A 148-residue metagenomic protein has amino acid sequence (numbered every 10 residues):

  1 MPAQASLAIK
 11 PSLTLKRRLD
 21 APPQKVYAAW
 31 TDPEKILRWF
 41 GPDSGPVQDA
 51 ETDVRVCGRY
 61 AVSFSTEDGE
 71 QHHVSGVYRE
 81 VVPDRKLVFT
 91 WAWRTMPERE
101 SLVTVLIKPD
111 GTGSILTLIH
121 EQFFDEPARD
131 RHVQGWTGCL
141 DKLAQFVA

Functional and structural regions predicted by a protein language model:
M1-G45: Hydrophobic ligand-binding cavity/cleft-lining segments
I9, L13, H72, S101: Exposed loop/turn and edge beta-strand positions of beta-sandwich/beta-sheet ligand-binding modules
T14-L15, E34-Q71: Short beta-edge strand/loop motif at the mouth of beta-sheet-based domains
R17, A50-T52, V74-E80, W91 (+1 more regions): Hydrophobic/aromatic beta-strand elements that line small-molecule binding cavities or substrate pockets in beta-rich
P23-Q24, R55, R79-R85, L106-I115: A short, structured loop/turn motif at beta-sheet edges
V26, I36, Y60-V62, Y78 (+4 more regions): Hydrophobic pocket/interface hotspot
V88-G138: Beta-strand/loop substructures that line and gate deep hydrophobic ligand-binding cavities in soluble
L140-A148: Short amphipathic alpha-helical signal-transduction/dimerization elements
